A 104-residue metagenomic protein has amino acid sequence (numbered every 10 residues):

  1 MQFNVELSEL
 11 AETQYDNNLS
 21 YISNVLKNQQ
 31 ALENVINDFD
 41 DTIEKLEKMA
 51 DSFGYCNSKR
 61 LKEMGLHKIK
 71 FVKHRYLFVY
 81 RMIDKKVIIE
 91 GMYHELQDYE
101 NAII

Functional and structural regions predicted by a protein language model:
M1, G65, H74: Exposed loop/turn and edge beta-strand positions of beta-sandwich/beta-sheet ligand-binding modules
M1-D40: Arg/Lys-rich, positively charged N-terminal/basic patches that mediate binding to nucleic acids
L10, F39-L46, I69-F78: A short, hydrophobic secondary-structure junction motif
E44-F71: A short, surface-exposed loop/turn module that caps and links secondary-structure elements
I69-L77, R81-I104: Enriched for short, Lys/Arg-rich terminal
